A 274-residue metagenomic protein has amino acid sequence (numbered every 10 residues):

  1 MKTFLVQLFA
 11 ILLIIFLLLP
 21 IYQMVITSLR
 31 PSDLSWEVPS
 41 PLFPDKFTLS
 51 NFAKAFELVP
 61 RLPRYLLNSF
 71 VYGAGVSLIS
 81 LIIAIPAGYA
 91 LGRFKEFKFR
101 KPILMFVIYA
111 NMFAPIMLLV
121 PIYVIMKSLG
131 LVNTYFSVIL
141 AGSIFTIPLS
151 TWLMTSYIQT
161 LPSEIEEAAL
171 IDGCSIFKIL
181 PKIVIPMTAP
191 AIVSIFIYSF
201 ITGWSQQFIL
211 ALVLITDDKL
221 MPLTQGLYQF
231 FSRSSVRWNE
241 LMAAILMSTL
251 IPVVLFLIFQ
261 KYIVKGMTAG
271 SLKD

Functional and structural regions predicted by a protein language model:
T3-D274: A structural signal for multi-pass alpha-helical bundles of membrane permease subunits that mediate small-molecule
